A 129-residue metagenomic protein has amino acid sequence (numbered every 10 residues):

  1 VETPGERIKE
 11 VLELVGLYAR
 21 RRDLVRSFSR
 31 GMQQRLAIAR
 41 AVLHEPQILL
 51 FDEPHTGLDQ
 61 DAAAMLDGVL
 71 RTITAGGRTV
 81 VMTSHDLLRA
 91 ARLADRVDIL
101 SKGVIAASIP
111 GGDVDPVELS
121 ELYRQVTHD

Functional and structural regions predicted by a protein language model:
T3-R20: Conserved ABC ATPase "signature" region
I38: Hydrophobic anchor residue at the start of the ABC signature
E45: Conserved catalytic motifs of ABC-family nucleotide-binding domains
L49-D52: Catalytic Walker B motif of ABC-type/P-loop ATPase nucleotide-binding domains
Q60-A62: Helix N-cap at the start of a conserved alpha-helix in ABC-type nucleotide-binding domains
A64-G76: Helical segment within the ABC ATPase nucleotide-binding domain
S84-H85: H-loop/switch region of ABC-family ATPase nucleotide-binding domains
